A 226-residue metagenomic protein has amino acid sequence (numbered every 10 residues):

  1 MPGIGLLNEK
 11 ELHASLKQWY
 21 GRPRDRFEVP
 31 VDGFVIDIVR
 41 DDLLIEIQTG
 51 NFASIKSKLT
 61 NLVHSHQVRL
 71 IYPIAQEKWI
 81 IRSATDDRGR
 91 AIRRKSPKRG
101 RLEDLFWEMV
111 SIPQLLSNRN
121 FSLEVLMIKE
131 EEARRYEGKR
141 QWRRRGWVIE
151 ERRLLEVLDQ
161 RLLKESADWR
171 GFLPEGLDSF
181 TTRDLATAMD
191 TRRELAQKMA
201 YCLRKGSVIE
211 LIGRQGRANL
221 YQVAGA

Functional and structural regions predicted by a protein language model:
M1-V35: Acidic-basic catalytic patches of nuclease active cores, encompassing PD-(D/E)XK and other metal-cofactor nuclease
I38-N51, I55, L62, L70: Conserved catalytic cores of phosphodiester-cleaving nucleases, focusing on short active-site segments
S65-I112: Long, charge-dense
I92-L163: Long, low-complexity, charged/polar intrinsically disordered regions in eukaryotic proteins
G176-M189: Short acidic, hydrophobic short linear motifs in intrinsically disordered regions
D190-K205: Short amphipathic alpha-helical interaction segments
R204-Q215: A short, conserved structural fragment
R214-A226: Short, cationic-aromatic polyanion-contact patches
